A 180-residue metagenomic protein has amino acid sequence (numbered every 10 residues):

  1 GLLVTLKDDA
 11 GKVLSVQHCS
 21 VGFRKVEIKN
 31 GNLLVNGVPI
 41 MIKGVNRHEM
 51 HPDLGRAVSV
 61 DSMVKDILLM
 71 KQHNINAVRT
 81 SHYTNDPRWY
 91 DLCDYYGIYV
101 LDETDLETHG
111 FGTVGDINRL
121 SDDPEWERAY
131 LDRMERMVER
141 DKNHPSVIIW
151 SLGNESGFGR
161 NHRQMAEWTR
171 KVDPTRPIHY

Functional and structural regions predicted by a protein language model:
G1-R163: Active-site-adjacent substrate/metal-binding segments within catalytic domains of carbohydrate-active enzymes
R163-Y180: Extracellular glycoside hydrolase catalytic/binding regions
